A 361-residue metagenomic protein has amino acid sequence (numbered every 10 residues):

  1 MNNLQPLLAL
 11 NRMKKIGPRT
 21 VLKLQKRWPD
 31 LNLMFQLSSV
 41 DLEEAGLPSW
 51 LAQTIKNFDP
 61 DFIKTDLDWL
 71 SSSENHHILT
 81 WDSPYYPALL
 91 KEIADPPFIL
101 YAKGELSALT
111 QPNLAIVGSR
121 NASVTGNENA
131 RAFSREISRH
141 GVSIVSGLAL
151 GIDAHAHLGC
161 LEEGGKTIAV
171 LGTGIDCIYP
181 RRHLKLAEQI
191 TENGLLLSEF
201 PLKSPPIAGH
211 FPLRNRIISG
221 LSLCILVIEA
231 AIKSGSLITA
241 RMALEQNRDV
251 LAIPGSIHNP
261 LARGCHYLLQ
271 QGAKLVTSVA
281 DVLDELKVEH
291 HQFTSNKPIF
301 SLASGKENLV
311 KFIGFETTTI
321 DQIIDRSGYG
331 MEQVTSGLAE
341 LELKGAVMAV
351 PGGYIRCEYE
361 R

Functional and structural regions predicted by a protein language model:
M1-N3, S73, W81-R361: Glycine-biased, small-residue-rich flexible motifs in mid-sequence functional cores and linkers
M1-P84, K344-G353, C357-R361: Short, small/acidic-rich helices and loops at N termini and domain boundaries of DNA replication/processing enzymes
